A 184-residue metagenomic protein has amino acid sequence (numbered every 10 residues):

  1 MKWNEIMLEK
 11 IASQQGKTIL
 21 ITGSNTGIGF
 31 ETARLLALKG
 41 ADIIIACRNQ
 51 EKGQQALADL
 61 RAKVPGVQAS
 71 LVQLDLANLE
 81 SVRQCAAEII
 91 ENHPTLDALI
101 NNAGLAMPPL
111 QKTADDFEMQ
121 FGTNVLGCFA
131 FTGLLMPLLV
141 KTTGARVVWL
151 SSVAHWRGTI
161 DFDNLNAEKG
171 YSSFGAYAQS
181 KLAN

Functional and structural regions predicted by a protein language model:
K2-N184: Rossmann-fold NAD(P)H-dependent dehydrogenase/reductase core
